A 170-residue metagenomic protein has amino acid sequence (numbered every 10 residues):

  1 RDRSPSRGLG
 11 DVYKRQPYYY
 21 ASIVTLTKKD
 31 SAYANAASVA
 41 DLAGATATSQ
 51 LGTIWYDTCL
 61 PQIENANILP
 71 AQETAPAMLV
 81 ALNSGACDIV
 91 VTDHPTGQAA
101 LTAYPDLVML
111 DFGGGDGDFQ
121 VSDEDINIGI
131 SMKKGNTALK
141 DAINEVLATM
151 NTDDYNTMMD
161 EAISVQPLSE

Functional and structural regions predicted by a protein language model:
R1, A45, N83-T96, Y104-L107: Alpha-to-beta junction loops
D2-L9, Y13: Single conserved hydrophobic/aromatic residue that forms the stacking wall/gate of nucleotide- or nucleobase-binding
Q16, K28-T46: Flexible hinge/capping segments at coil-to-helix
Y20-T27, A103-L147, V165-E170: Periplasmic-binding protein-like
T25, L42, A81-N83, I143: Hydrophobic residues within well-ordered alpha-helices
K29, L51, D93-P95: Short secondary-structure boundary segments
A34, L69-S84, P95: Short helix-initiation/N-cap motifs at beta->coil->alpha
I54-A71, M109-G114, D141-E170: Ligand-binding clefts/hinges and TM-proximal coupling segments of bilobed small-molecule sensing domains
